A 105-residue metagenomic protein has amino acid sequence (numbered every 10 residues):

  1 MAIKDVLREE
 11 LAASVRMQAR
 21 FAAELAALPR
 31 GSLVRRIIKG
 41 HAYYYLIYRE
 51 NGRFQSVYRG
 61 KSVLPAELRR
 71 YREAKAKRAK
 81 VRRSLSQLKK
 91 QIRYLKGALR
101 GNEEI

Functional and structural regions predicted by a protein language model:
M1-I105: Conserved glycine(s) in the ABC-transporter nucleotide-binding domain "signature"
